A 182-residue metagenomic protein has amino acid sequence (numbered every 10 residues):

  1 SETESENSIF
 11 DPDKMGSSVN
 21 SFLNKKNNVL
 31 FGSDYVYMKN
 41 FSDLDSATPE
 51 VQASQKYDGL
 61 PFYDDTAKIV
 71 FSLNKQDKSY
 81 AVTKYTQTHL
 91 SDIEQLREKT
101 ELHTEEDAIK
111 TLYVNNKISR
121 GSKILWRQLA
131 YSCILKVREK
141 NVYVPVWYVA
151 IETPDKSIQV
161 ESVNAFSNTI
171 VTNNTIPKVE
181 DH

Functional and structural regions predicted by a protein language model:
S1-D43, T48-G59: Preferential activation on post-signal-peptide N-terminal prodomains/segments of secreted or lumenal proteins
S21-V29, S72-N74, T111, N115 (+1 more regions): Structured segments of extracytoplasmic/periplasmic soluble domains in secreted or envelope-associated proteins
Y35-V36, N74-D77, V179: Generic detector of bulky aromatic hydrophobic side chains
D43-K75, S122-K140, V144-W147: Aromatic/basic-lined ligand-recognition segments that form π-stacking hydrophobic pockets flanked by Lys/Arg to engage
K78-H182: Extracytoplasmic/luminal low-complexity segments enriched in Pro/Gly and acidic/polar residues that act as flexible
